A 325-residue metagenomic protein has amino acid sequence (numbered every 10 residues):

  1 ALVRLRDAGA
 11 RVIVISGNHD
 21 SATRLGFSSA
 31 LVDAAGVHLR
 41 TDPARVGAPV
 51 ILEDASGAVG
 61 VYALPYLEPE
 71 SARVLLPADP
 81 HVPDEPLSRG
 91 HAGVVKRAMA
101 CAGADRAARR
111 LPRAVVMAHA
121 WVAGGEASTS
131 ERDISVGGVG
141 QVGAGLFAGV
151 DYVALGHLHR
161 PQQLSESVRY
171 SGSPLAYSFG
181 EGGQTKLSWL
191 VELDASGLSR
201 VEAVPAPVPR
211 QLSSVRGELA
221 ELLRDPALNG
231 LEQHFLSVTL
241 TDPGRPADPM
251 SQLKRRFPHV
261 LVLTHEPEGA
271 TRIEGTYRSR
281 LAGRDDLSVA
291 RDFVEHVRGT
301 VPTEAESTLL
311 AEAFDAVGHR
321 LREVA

Functional and structural regions predicted by a protein language model:
A1-V50, A144-G149, L158: Core catalytic region of metal-dependent phosphoesterases/phosphodiesterases, especially metallo-beta-lactamase-like
R6-D7, R109, G145-G149, N229-L231 (+1 more regions): Short, conserved loop/helix-junction motifs that constitute active-site signature segments in enzyme catalytic cores
R11-I13, H38, G60, R113-V115 (+2 more regions): Proline-centered loop/turn at the N-terminus of a beta-strand
I15-L25, R45-A48, E68-A72, W121-E126 (+2 more regions): Active-site environment of divalent metal-dependent phosphoester hydrolases
G17, V61, H119, H157 (+3 more regions): Divalent metal-coordination and catalytic microenvironments
F27-S135: Conserved catalytic scaffold of divalent metal-dependent phosphoesterases
A34, A123-G197: Conserved beta-sheet core of the metallophosphoesterase superfamily
E192-A325: Accessory, non-catalytic peripheral segments of nucleic-acid enzymes
